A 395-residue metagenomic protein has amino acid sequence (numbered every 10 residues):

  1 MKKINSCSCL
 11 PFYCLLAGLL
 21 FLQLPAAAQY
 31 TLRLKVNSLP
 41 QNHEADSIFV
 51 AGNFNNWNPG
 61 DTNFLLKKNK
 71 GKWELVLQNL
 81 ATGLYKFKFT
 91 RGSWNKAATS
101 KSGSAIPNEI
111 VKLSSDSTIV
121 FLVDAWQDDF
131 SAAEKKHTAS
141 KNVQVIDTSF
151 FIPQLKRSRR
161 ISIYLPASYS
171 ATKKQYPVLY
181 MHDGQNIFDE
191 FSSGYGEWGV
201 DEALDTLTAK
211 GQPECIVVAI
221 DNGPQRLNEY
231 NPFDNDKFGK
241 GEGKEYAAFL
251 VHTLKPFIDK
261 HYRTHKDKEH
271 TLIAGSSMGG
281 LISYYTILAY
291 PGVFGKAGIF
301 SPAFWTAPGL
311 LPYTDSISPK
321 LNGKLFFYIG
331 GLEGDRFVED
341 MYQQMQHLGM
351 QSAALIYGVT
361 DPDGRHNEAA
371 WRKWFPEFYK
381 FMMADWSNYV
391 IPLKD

Functional and structural regions predicted by a protein language model:
M1-R33: Bacterial Sec-dependent N-terminal signal peptides
T31, L39-T82, G92-L113, D147: Aromatic-rich carbohydrate-binding modules that target alpha-glucans
W73, A105-Y176, D395: A domain-start/cap signature at the N-terminus of enzymes
S170, P232-S276: Gly/Ser-rich "nucleophile elbow"/oxyanion-hole loop immediately N-terminal to the catalytic nucleophile in hydrolases
K174-N186: Short beta-strand element of the alpha/beta-hydrolase
Q185-A247: Active-site machinery of serine-nucleophile hydrolases
K260, D267-Y313, I317-K320: Primarily recognizes the serine-hydrolase "nucleophile elbow" in alpha/beta-hydrolase and SGNH/GDSL folds
Y328, L332-Y342, H347-D395: C-terminal catalytic histidine-bearing segment of alpha/beta-hydrolase fold enzymes
